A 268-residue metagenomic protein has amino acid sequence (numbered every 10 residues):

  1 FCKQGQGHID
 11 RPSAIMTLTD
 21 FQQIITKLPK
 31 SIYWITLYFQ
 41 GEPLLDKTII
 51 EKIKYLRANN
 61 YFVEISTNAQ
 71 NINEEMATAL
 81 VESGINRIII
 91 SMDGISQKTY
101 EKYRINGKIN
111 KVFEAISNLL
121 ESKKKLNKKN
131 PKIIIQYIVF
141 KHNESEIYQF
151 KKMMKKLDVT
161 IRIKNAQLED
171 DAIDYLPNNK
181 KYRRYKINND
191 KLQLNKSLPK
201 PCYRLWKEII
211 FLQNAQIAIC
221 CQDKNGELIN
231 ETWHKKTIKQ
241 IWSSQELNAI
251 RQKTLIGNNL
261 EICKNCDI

Functional and structural regions predicted by a protein language model:
F1-M16, C220-G226: Canonical Radical SAM [4Fe-4S] cluster-binding loop centered on the CxxxCxxC motif and its immediate flanking residues
C2-G5, K102-Y103, K253: Residue-level signal for well-ordered alpha-helical positions
G5, S91-D93, C220, W233: Generic beta-structure capping elements
S13-N165: Radical SAM/AdoMet-radical enzyme domain recognition
A115, E121-I134, D158-P201, Q216-I217 (+1 more regions): C-terminal accessory region of radical SAM enzymes
Y203-L205: Short, small/polar residue-rich loop motifs at catalytic or cofactor-binding pockets
E208: Short hydrophobic/aromatic beta-strand element in the GNAT-like acyltransferase core that lines or flanks the acyl-donor
F211-N214: Short, acidic, Ser/Thr-enriched surface-loop or helix-capping motifs
